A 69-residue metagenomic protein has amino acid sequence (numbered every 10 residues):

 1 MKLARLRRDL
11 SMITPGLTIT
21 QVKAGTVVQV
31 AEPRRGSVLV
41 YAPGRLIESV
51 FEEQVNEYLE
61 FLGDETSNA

Functional and structural regions predicted by a protein language model:
M1, E60-A69: Short intrinsically disordered terminal tails
K2-Y58: Basic/aromatic-rich interaction segments and small domains that mediate binding to polyanionic partners
